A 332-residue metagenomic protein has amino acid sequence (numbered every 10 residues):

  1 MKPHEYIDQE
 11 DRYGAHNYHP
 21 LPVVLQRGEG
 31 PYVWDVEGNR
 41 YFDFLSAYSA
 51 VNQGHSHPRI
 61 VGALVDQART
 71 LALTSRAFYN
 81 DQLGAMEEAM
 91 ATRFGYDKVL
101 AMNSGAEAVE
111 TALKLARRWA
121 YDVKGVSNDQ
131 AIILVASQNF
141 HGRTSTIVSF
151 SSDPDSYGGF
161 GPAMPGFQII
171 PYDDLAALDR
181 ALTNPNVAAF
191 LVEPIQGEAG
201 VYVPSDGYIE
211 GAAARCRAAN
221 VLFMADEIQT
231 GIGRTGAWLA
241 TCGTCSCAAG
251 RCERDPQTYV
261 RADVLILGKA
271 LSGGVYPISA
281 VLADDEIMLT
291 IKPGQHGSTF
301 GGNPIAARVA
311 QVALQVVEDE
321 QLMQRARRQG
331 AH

Functional and structural regions predicted by a protein language model:
M1-H332: Conserved N-terminal phosphate-binding loop of PLP-dependent enzymes in the Aspartate aminotransferase
